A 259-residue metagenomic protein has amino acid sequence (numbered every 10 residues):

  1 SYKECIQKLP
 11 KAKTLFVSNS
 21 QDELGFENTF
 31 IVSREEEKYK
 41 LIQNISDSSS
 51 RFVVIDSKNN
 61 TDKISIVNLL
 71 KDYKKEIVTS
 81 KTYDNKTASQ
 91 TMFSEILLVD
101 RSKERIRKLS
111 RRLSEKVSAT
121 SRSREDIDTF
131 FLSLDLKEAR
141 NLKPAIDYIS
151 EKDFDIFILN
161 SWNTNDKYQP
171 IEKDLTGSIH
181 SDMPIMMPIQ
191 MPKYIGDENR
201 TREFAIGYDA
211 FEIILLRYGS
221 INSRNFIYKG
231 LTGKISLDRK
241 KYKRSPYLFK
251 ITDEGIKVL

Functional and structural regions predicted by a protein language model:
S1-L259: Extracytosolic ligand-binding ectodomains
